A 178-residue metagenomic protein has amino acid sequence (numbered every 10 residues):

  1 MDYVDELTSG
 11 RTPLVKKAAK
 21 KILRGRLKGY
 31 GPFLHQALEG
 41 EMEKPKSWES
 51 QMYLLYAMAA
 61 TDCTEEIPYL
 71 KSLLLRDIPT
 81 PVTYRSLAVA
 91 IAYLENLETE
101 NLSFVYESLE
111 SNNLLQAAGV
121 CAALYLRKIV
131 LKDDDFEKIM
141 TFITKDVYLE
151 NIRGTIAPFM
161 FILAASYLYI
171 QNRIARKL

Functional and structural regions predicted by a protein language model:
M1-E6, L27-E41, C63-L75, L97-S108 (+2 more regions): Amphipathic alpha-helical scaffolding segments comprising HEAT/armadillo-like alpha-solenoid repeats
V4-T8, K16-L23, H35, E39 (+6 more regions): Amphipathic alpha-helical repeat scaffolds
D5-P13, G40-K46, R76-T80, L109-L115 (+1 more regions): Short coil turns that connect the paired helices of HEAT/ARM alpha-solenoid repeats
L14-K28, W48-C63, V82-L97, A117-V130 (+1 more regions): Structural detector for internal amphipathic alpha-helices that build alpha-solenoid repeat scaffolds
L73-I91, E110-A117, L178: A short, hydrophobic/aromatic-rich structural module that often spans a beta strand with its adjoining loop
